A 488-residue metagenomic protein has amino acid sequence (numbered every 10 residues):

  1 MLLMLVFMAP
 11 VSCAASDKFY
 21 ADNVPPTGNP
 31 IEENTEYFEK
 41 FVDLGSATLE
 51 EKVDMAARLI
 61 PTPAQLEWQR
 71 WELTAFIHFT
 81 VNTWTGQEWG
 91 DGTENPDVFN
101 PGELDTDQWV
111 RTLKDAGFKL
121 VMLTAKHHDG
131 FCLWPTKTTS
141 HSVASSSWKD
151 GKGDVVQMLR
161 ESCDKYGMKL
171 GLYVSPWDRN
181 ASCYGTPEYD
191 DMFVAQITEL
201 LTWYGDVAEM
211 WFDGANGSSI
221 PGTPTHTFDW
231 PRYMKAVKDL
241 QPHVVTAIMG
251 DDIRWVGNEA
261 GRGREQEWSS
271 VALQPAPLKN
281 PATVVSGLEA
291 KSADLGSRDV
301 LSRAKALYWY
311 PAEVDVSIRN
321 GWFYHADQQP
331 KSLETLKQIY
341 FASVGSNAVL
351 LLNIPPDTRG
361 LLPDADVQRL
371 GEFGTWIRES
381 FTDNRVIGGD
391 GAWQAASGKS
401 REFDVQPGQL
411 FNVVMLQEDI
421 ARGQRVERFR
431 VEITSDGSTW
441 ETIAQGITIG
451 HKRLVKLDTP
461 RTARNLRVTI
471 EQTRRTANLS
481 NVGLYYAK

Functional and structural regions predicted by a protein language model:
M1-P10: Bacterial N-terminal signal peptides
S16-I433, T442-D458, T469-S480, Y485-Y486: Mature catalytic domains of secreted/periplasmic carbohydrate-active enzymes
